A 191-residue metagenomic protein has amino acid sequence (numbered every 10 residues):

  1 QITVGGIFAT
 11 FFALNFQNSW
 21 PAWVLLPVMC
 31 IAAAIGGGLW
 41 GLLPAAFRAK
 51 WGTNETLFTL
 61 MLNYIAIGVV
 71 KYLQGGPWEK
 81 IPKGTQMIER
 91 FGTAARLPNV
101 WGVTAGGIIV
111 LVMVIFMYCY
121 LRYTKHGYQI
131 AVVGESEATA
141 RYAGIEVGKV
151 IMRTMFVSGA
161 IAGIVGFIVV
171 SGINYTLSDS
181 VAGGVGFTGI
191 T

Functional and structural regions predicted by a protein language model:
Q1-L42, Y72: Membrane-embedded helix boundary and interhelical linker motif in transport proteins
G6-F12, A33-G37, N63-K71, G106-Y120 (+2 more regions): Hydrophobic core segments of alpha-helical transmembrane domains in multi-pass membrane transport and ion-translocation
S19-L26, W101-I108, V147, S180-F187: Membrane-interfacial loop-to-helix junctions in multi-pass transporters
K50-G52: Helix-loop interface residues and adjacent transmembrane-helix termini in multi-pass membrane transporters, primarily
E55-Y123, V150, T176: Transmembrane helix-bundle core of multi-pass membrane transporters and related energy-transducing complexes
N99-T176: Helix-loop-helix "hairpin" substructures at the membrane interface of multi-pass membrane proteins
S171-T191: Glycine-rich helix-loop "coupling/hinge" segments at transmembrane-helix boundaries in multipass transporters
